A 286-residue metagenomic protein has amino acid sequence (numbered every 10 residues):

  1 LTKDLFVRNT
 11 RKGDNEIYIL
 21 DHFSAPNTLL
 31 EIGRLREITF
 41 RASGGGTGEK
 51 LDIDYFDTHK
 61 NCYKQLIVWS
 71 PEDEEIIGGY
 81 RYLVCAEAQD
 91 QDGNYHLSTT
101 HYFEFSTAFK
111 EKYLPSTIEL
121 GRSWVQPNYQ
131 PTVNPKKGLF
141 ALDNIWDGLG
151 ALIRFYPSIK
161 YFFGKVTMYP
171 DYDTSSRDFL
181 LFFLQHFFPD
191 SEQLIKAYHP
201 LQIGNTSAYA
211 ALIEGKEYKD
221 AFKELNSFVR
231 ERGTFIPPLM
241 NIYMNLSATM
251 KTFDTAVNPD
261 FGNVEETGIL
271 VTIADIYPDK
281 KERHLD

Functional and structural regions predicted by a protein language model:
L1-R8: N-terminal regions that are enriched for targeting/export leaders and immediately downstream pro/stem segments
N9-Y55, K64-G78: Short amphipathic alpha-helix that is part of the acyltransferase structural core
D21-S24, S70-E72, R81-E87, R122-P127 (+3 more regions): Short, flexible loop/turn elements at secondary-structure junctions
E37, T47, E87-T249: Acyl-donor binding region in acyl/amide transferases
D57-I67, M250-K251, F261-T267: A short helix-loop-beta-strand connector motif used in the catalytic cores of GNAT acetyltransferases and, in some
Y63, V68-L97: Carboxylate/His-rich catalytic cores and anion/metal-binding grooves
E231-T234, V264-G268, A274-P278: Extended effector regions of multi-domain proteins
I236-L239, N258-G262: Short glycine/proline-centered loop/turn elements that form peptide/ligand docking sites
